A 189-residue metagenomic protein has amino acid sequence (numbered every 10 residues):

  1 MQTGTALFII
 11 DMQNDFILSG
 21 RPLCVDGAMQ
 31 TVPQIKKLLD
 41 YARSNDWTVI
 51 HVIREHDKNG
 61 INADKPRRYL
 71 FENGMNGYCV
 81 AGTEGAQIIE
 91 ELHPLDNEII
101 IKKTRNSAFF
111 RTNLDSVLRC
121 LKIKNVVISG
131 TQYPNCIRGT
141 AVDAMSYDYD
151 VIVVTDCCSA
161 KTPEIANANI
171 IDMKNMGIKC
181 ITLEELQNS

Functional and structural regions predicted by a protein language model:
M1-A6, P33-N45, D57-A63, Y69-S189: Active-site-adjacent betaalpha module
L7-M12: N-terminal nucleotide-binding beta1-loop-alpha1 segment
D15-S19: Short acidic, Gly/Ser-rich segments with clustered Asp/Glu that frequently serve as metal-coordination loops in enzyme
R21-A28: Short glycine-enriched, charge-decorated loop/helix-capping segments at active-site entrances that position
R54: Conserved H-loop
